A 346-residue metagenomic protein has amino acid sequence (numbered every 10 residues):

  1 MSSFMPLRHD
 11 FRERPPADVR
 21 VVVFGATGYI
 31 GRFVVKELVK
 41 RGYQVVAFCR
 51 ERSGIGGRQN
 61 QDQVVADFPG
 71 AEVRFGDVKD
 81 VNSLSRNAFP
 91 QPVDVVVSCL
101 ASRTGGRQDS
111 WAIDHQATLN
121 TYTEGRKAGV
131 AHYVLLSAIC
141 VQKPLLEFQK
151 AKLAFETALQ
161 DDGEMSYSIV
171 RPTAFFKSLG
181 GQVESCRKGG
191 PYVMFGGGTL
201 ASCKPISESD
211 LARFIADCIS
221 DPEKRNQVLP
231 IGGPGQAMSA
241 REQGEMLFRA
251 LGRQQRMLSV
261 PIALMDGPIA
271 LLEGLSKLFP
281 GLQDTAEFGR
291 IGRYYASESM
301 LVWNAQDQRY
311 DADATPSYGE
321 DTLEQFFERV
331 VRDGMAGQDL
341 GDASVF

Functional and structural regions predicted by a protein language model:
F4-D10, A263-F346: A hydrophobic C-terminal alpha-helical subdomain
F4-Y43, A47-C49: N-terminal Rossmann NAD(P)H-binding glycine-rich loop of SDR-like oxidoreductase domains
I30, V96, L211, I215 (+3 more regions): Non-catalytic, hydrophobic alpha-helical segments
S53-A128, C140-Q142: NAD(P)H-binding glycine-rich loop region in Rossmannoid oxidoreductase-like domains and their noncatalytic homologs
S102-G189: Glycine-/Pro-rich loop/turn segments that contact NAD(P) or position catalytic residues in Rossmann-like domains
A117, G197-I219, Q227, S239-R241: Substrate-positioning beta->alpha
K177-C186, C218-L229, G252-Q255: Glycine/proline-rich active-site loop of Rossmann-fold NAD(P)-dependent oxidoreductases
S202-S209, I231-R249, S259-A270, D321: Substrate-binding strand-loop-helix patch in Rossmann-like NAD(P)-dependent oxidoreductase/epimerase domains
